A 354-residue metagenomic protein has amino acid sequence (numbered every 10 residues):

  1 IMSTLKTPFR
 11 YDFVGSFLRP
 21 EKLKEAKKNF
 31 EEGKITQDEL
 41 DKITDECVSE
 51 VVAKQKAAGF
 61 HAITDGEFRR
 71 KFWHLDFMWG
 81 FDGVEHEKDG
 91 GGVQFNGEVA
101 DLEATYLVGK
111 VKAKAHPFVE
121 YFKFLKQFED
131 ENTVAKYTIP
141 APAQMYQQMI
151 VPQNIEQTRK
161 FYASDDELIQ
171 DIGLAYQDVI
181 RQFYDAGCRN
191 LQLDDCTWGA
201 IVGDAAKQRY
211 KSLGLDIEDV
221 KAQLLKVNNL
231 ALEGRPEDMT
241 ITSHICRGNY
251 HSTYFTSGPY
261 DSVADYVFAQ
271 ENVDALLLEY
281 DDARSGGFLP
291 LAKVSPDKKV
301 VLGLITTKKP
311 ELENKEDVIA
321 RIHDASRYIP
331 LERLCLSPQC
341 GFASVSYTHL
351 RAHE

Functional and structural regions predicted by a protein language model:
L5-K6, R19-L23, K27, H86-A186 (+2 more regions): Active-site-proximal, glycine-rich beta->alpha crossover segments in alpha/beta enzymes that shape flexible
P8, H61-A62, V134-K136, N190-Q192 (+4 more regions): Structural preference for beta-strand elements that scaffold enzyme active sites
F9-D12, Q55, L125, F183 (+3 more regions): Conserved, mostly hydrophobic/aromatic
G33-T44, E156-G173, S252-S257, K309-L312: Active-site mouth loops of central-metabolism enzymes
G33-W73: TRNA-binding/sensing appendages of the translation machinery
K126-N132, L232-P236, F268, L289-D297 (+1 more regions): Acidic (Asp/Glu)-rich catalytic clusters
L291-A320: Generic long, charged, amphipathic alpha-helical segments
T348-E354: Conserved small/polar residues in nucleotide/adenosyl-binding loops
